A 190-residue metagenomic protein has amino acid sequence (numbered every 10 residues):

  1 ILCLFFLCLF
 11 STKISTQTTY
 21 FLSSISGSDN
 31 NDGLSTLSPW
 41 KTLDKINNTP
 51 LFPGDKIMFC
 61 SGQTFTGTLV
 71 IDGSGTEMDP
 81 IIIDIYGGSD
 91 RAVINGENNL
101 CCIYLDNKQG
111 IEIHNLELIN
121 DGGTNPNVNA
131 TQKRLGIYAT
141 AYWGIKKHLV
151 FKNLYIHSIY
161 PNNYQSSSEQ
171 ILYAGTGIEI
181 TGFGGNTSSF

Functional and structural regions predicted by a protein language model:
I1-T18: Bacterial Sec-dependent N-terminal signal peptides
Q17, G54, T66, M78-P80 (+4 more regions): Surface-exposed or flexible loop/turn and strand-edge residues in extracellular/cell-surface modules
S24-C60, T64-T66, V70: Acidic Gly/Asp/Thr-rich repetitive segments characteristic of extracellular carbohydrate-active and adhesion proteins
M58-C60, S74-A130, S158-Y164: Right-handed parallel beta-helix/beta-spiral solenoid domain characteristic of secreted/periplasmic
G67-T68, I119-G122, L154-Y160, A174 (+1 more regions): Surface-exposed loop/turn segments connecting beta-strands in extracellular beta-rich domains
I71, K108-G110, A139-W143, K147-H148: Short "repeat-start/strand-capping" segments in structured domains, especially the N-termini of parallel beta-helix
I83-I85, I111-I113, K146-F151, T187-F190: All-beta strand scaffolds that present successive hydrophobic residues in beta-strands
G96-Y104, P126-Y142, Y164-F190: Extracellular beta-strand/beta-solenoid scaffold signature
